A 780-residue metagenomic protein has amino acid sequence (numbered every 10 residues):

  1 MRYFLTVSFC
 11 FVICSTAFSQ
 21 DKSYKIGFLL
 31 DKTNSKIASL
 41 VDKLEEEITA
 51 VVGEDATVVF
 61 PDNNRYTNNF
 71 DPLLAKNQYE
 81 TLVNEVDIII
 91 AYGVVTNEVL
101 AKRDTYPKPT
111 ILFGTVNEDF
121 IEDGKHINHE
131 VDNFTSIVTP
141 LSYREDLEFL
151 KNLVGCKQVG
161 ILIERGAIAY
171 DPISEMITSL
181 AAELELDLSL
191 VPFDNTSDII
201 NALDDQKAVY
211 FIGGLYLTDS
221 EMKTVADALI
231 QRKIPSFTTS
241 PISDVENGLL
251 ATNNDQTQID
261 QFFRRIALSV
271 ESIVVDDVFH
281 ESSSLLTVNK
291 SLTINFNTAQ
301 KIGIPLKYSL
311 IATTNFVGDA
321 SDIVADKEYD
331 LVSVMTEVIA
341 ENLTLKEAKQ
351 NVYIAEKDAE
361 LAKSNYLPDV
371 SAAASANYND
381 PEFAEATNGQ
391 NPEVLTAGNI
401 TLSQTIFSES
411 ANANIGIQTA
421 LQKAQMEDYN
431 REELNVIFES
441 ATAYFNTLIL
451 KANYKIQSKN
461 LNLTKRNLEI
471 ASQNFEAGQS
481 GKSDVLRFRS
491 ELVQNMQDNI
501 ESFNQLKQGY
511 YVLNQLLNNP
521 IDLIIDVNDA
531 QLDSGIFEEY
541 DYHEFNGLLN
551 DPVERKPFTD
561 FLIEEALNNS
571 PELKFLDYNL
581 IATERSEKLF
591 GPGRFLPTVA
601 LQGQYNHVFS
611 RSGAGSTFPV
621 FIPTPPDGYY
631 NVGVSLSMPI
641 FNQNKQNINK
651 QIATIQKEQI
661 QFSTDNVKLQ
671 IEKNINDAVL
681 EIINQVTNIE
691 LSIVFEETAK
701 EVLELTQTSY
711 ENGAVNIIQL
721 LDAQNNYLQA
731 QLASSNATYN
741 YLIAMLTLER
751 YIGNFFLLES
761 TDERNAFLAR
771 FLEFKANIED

Functional and structural regions predicted by a protein language model:
M1-S23: Bacterial Sec-dependent N-terminal signal peptides
Q20-A325: Short hydrophobic alpha-helices and adjacent helix-cap/hinge residues
V270, V338-I406, N519, I563-N642 (+4 more regions): A small-residue-enriched
G303, F475-Q479, Y710-A714, Y751: A short glycine-centered flexible hinge/capping loop motif at secondary-structure junctions
V317-L367, I521, D533-I581, S586 (+3 more regions): Bacterial Sec-pathway N-terminal export signals of envelope proteins
E347-N365, A413-K459, R466-Q473, S490-N499 (+7 more regions): Extended amphipathic coiled-coil alpha-helical segments
N435-E565, E681, Q685, N726-Y727: Periplasmic alpha-helical coiled-coil/stalk elements that build and connect Gram-negative outer-membrane
Y511-D529, A733-D780: Acidic, low-complexity, intrinsically disordered peripheral segments
